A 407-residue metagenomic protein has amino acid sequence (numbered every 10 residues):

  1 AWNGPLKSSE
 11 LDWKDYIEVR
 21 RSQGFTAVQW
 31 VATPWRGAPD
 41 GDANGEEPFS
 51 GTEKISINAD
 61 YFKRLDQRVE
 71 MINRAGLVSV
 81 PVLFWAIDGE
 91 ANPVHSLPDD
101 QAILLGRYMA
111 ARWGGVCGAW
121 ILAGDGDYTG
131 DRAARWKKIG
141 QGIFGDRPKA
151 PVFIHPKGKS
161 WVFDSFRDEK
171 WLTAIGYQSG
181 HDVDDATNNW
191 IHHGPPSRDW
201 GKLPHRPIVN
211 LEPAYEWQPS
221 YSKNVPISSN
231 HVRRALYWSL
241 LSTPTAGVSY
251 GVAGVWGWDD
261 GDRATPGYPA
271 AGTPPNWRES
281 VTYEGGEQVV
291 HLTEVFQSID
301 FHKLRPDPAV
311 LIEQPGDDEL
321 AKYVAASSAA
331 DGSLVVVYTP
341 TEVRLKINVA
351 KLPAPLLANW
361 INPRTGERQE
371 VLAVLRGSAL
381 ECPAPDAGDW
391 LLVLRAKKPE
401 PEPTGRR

Functional and structural regions predicted by a protein language model:
A1-A186, H193: Active-site mouth of glycoside hydrolases
N3, N44, N58, N73 (+8 more regions): Detector for Asparagine
P5, F49, K54-S56, E90 (+7 more regions): Residue-level signal for well-ordered alpha-helical segments
E18, M109-A111, V162-R167, S197-D199 (+4 more regions): Short, flexible, glycine/charge-rich loop motifs used to bind or transfer phosphoryl groups or to couple energy/partner
L104, G118, G124-V281: Extracellular glycoside hydrolase catalytic/binding regions
H205-P207, Y215-Q218, N230-L372, E381-R407: Aromatic- and carboxylate-lined catalytic core of secreted/periplasmic carbohydrate-active enzymes
